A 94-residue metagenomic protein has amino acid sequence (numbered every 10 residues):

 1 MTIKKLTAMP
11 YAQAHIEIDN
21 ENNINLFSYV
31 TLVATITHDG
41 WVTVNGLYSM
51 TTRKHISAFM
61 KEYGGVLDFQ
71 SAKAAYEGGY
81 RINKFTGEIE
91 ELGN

Functional and structural regions predicted by a protein language model:
M1-N94: Terminal leader/tail segments of proteins
